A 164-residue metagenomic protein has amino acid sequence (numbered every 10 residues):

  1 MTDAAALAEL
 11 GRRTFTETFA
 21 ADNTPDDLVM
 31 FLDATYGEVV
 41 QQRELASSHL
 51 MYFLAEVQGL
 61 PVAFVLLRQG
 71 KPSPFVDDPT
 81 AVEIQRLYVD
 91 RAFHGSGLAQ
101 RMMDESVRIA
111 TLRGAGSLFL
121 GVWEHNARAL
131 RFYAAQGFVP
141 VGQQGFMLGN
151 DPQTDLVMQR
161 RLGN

Functional and structural regions predicted by a protein language model:
T2-D3, N126: Acidic/polar helix N-cap motif
A4, A8-D22, D26-A92, Q100-I109 (+3 more regions): Acetyl-CoA-dependent GNAT
F53, D78-V82, G116-R131, A135-N164: C-terminal "cap" of GNAT-fold acetyltransferases
D90-A92, S96, E124-H125: Active-site acidic-Proline motif in GNAT/NAT acetyltransferases
